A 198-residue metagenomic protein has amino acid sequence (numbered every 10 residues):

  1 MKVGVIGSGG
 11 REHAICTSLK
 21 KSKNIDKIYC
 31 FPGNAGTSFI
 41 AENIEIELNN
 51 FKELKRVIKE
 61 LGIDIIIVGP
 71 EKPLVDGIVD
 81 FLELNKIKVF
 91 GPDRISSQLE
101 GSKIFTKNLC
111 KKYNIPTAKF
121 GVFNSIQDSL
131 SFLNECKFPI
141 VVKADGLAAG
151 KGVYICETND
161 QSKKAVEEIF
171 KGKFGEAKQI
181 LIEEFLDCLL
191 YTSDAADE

Functional and structural regions predicted by a protein language model:
M1-R94: ATP-binding N-terminal substructure of ATP-dependent carboxylate-amine bond-forming enzymes
I6, G69, D145, E183-F185: Short beta-strand segments
E12, P73-L74, A148, S162 (+1 more regions): Glycine-rich nucleotide phosphate-binding loop and flanking beta-alpha elements of Rossmann-like dinucleotide-binding
N34-A35, G146-L147, L186-L190: Glycine-rich beta-alpha junction loops
I65, P116-K119, E135, P139-V141 (+1 more regions): Conserved ATP-binding module of the ATP-grasp superfamily
I66, Y191-E198: Conserved small/polar residues in nucleotide/adenosyl-binding loops
P92-G152: A conserved helix-loop-beta module that forms one wall/lid of the active-site cleft in ATP-utilizing catalytic domains
